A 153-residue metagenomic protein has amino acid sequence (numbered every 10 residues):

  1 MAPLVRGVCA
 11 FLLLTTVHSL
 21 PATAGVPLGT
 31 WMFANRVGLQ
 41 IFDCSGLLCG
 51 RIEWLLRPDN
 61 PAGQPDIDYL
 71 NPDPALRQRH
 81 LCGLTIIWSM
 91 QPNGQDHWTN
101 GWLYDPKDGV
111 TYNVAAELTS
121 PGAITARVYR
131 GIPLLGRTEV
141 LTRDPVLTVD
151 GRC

Functional and structural regions predicted by a protein language model:
M1-C9: Bacterial N-terminal signal peptides that target proteins for export
L12-P21: Hydrophobic h-region of N-terminal signal peptides that target proteins for export in Gram-negative bacteria
L20-T30: N-terminal helix-cap/turn-to-beta initiation motif at the start of protein domains
L28, F33-N113: Central antiparallel beta-sheet cores of small beta-barrel/beta-sandwich binding domains
D43, P92, L118-T119, R143: Generic beta-strand structural signal
W54, L118, R130, P145: A short beta-strand motif that forms part of the nucleic acid-binding face of small beta-barrel RNA-binding folds
H97-N100, D108-Y129, G136-V140: Surface-exposed interaction patches
G131-C153: Edge beta-strand at a domain terminus
